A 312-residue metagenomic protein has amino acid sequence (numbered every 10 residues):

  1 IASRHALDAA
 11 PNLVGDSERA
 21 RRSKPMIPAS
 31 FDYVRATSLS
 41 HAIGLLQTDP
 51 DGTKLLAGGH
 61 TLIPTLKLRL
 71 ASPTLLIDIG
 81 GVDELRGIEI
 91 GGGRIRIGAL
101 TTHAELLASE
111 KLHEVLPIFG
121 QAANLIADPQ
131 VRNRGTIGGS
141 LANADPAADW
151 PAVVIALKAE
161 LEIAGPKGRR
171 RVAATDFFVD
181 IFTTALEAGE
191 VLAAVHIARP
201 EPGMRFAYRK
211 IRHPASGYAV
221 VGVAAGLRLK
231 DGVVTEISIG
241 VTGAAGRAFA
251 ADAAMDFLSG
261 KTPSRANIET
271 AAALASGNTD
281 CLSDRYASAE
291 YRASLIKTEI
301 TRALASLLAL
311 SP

Functional and structural regions predicted by a protein language model:
A2-P312: C-terminal structural segment of proteins
